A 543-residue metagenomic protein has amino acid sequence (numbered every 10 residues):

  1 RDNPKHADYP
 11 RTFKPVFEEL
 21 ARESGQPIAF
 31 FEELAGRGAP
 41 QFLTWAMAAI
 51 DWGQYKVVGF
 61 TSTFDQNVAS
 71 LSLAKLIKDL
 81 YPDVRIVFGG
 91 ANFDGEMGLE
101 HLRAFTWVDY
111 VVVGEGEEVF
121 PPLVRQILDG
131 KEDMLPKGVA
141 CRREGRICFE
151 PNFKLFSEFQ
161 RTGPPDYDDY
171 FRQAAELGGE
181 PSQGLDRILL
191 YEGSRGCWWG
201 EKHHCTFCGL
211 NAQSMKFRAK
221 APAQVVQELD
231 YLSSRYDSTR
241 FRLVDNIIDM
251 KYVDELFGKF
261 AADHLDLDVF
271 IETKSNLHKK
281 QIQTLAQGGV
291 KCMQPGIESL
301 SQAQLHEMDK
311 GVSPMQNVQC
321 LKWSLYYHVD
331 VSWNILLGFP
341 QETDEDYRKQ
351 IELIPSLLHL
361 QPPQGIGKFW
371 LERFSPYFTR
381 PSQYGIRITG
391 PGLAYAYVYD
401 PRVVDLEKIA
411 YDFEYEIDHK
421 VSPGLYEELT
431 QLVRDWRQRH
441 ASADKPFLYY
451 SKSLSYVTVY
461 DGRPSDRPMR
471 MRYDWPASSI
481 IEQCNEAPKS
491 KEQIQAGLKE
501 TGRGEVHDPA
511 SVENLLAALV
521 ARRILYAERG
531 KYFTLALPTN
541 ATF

Functional and structural regions predicted by a protein language model:
R1-P4, A140-P151, E345-A477: C-terminal accessory regions of radical SAM enzymes
R1-T44: Conserved N-terminal ligand/cofactor-binding loop architecture of enzyme catalytic domains
E32-L155: Glycine-rich beta-alpha loop elements in corrinoid/cobalamin-binding modules across cobalamin-dependent enzymes
V57, D83-V87, P222-S332, L337-E352 (+3 more regions): Conserved SAM/AdoMet-binding glycine-rich loop
Q66-V68, D94-E96, F120, I147-C148 (+10 more regions): Flexible loop/turn segments at secondary-structure boundaries
R142-S194, L454-Y473, L519-F543: N-terminal [4Fe-4S]-dependent radical SAM core
Q183-A223: Canonical Radical SAM [4Fe-4S] cluster-binding loop centered on the CxxxCxxC motif and its immediate flanking residues
M471-F543: Long, charge-rich, low-complexity alpha-helical segments
